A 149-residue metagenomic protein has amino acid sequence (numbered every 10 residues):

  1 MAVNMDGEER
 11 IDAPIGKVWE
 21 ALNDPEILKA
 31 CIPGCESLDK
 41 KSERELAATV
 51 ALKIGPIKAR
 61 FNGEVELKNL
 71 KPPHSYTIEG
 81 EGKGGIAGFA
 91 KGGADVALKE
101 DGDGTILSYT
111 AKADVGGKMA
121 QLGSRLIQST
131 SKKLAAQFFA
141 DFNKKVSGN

Functional and structural regions predicted by a protein language model:
M1, K40, G55-F61, I86-A90 (+1 more regions): A generic structural micro-feature
M1-E45, T49-A51, G148-N149: Hydrophobic ligand-binding cavity/cleft-lining segments
A2-E8, E45-A47, R60-N62, S75 (+2 more regions): Intrinsic-disorder/low-complexity, polar/charged segments enriched in Ser/Thr/Lys/Arg/Asp/Glu/Gln
G7-E9, E36, G63-N69, G92-E100: Hydrophobic/aromatic beta-strand elements that line small-molecule binding cavities or substrate pockets in beta-rich
V18, L22, L28, L67 (+2 more regions): Hydrophobic pocket/interface hotspot
D39-E81, Q137: Glycine-rich portal/gate segments that line the openings of hydrophobic small-molecule binding cavities
G82-S129: Beta-strand/loop substructures that line and gate deep hydrophobic ligand-binding cavities in soluble
G116-N149: A conserved amphipathic terminal alpha-helix motif
